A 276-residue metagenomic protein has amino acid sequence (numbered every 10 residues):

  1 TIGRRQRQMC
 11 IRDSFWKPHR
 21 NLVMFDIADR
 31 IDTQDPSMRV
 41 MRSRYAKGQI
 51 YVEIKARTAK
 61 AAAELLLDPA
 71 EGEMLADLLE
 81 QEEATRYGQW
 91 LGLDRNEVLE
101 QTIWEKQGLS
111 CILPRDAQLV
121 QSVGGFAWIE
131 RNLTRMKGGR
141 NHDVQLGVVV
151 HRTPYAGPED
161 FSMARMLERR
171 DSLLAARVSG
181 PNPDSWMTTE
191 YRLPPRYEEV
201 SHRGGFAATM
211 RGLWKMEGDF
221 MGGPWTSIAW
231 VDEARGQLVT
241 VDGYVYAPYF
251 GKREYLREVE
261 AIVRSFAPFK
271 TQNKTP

Functional and structural regions predicted by a protein language model:
T1-G3, R7, I11: Single conserved hydrophobic/aromatic residue that forms the stacking wall/gate of nucleotide- or nucleobase-binding
P18-R20, K47, W104-K106, P114 (+2 more regions): Extracytoplasmic
M24-Q89, P195-P276: Short, well-structured beta-strand
A76, E80-Q101, L133-R135, R140-V148: Charge-rich, low-complexity N-terminal segments
G92-Q121: N-terminal "mature-domain start" segment
P114-R177: Secretory pathway targeting signatures of secreted, lumenal, and periplasmic proteins
A156-S179, Y191-R192, E199-G204, T209 (+1 more regions): Amphipathic, oligomerization/interface secondary-structure segments
P183-P195: A short, amphipathic edge element
